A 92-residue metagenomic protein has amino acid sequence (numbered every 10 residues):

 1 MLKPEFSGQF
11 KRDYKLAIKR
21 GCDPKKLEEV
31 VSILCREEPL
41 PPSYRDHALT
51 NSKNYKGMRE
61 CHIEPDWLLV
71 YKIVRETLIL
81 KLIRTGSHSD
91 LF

Functional and structural regions predicted by a protein language model:
M1, Q9-R12, K19-K25, E29 (+2 more regions): Enriched for short, Lys/Arg-rich terminal
D13, E38, S52-Y55, T77 (+1 more regions): Helix-centric, low-specificity signal for extended rod-like, repetitive segments
A17-R20, P39: A generic helix-loop boundary/linker signal
C35-H62: A short, surface-exposed loop/turn module that caps and links secondary-structure elements
